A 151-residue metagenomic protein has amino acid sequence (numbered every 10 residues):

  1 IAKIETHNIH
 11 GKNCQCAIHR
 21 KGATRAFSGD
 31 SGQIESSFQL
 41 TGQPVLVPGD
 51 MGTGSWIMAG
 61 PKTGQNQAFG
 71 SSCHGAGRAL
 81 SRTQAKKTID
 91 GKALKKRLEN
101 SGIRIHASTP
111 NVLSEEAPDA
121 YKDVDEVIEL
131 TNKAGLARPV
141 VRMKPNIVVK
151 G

Functional and structural regions predicted by a protein language model:
I1-G151: Domain-length cofactor-binding catalytic modules of enzymes
